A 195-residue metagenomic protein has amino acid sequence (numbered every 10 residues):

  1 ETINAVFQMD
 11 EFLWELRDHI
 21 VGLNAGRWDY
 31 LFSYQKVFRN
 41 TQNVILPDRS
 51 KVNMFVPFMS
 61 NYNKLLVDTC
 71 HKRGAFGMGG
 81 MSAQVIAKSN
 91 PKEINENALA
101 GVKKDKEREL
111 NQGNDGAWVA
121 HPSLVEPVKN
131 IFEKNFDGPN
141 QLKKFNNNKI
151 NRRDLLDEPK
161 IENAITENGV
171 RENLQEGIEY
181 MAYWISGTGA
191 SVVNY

Functional and structural regions predicted by a protein language model:
E1-Y195: Conserved alpha/beta-domain cores
